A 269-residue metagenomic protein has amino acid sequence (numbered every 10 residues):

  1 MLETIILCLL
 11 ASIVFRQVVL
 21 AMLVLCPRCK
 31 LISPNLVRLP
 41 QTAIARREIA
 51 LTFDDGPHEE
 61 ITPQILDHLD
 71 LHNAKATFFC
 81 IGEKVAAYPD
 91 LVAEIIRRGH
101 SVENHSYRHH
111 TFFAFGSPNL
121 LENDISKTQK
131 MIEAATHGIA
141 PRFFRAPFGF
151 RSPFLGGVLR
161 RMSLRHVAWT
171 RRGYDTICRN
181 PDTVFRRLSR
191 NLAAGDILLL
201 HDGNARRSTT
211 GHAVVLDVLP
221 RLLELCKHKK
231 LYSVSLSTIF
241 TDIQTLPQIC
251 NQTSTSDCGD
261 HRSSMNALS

Functional and structural regions predicted by a protein language model:
M1-R38: N-terminal membrane-anchoring alpha-helices
V24-F113, S126-K127, M131-A134, P141 (+3 more regions): Active-site beta->alpha N-cap acidic-glycine motif
C29-I44, L71, T210-S269: C-terminal domain-boundary segment and adjacent tail
F53-D55, C80-E83, N104-S106, A146-F148 (+3 more regions): A cross-domain feature marking catalytic cores of carbohydrate-active enzymes and several ubiquitous metabolic/repair
D54, L69, V102, F144-P147 (+3 more regions): Divalent metal-coordination and catalytic microenvironments
H109-G116, A205-T209: A short acidic, helix-capping loop that chelates divalent metal ions and anchors anionic groups
F150, L155-N191, L231-D242: His/Asp/Glu-enriched short active-site or ligand-binding loop at hydrolase and phosphoryl-transfer sites
